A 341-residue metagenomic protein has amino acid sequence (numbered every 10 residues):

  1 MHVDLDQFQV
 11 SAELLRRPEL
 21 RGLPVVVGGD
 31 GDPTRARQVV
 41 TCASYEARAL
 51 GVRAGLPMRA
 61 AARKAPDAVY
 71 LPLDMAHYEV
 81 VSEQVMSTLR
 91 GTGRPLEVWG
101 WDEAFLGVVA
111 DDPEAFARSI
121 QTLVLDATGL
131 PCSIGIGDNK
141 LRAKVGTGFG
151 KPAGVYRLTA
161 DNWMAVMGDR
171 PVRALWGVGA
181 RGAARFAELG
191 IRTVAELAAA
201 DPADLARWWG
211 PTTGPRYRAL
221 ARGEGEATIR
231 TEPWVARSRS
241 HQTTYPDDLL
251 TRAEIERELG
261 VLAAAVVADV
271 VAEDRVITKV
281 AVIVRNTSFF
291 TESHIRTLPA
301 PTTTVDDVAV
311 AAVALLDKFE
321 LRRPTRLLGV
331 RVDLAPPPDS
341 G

Functional and structural regions predicted by a protein language model:
M1-W101: Residues that scaffold, gate, or flank divalent-cation-dependent active/transport sites
H2, A174, G182, A187-L327 (+1 more regions): DNA-contacting surface of Y-family translesion DNA polymerases
V3-L5, E103, A110, D138 (+2 more regions): Residues immediately flanking
E13-L14, Q38-T41, R142-G150, I229-E232: Short acidic, glycine/serine/threonine-rich loops at helix termini
Y78-C132: Hydrophobic alpha-helical hairpins/lids featuring a short glycine-rich hinge
W99-E103, G137-K140, R275-K279, T325-L327: Short Gly/Ser/Thr- and Asp/Glu-enriched loop/turn motifs at secondary-structure junctions
V109-P171: Long, highly charged, low-complexity intrinsically disordered interaction regions that mediate electrostatic DNA/RNA
